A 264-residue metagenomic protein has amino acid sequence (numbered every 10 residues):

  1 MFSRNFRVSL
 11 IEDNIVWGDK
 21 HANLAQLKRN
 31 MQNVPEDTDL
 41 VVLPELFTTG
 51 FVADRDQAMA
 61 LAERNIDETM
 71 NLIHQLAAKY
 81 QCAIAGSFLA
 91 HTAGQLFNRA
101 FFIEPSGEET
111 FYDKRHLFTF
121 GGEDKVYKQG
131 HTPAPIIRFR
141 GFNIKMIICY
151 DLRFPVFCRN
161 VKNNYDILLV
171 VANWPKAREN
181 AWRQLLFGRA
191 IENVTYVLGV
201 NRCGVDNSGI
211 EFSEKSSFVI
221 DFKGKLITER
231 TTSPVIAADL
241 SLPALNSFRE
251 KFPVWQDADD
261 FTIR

Functional and structural regions predicted by a protein language model:
M1-L40, L169: N-terminal active-site segment of His-dependent metallophosphoesterases
F2-S9, I136-K145, I167: Beta-strand-turn-beta hairpins that frame and shape the catalytic cleft of phosphate-ester-processing enzymes
R7, A85, R99, E108 (+1 more regions): Conserved beta-strand and immediately adjacent loop positions that scaffold enzyme active sites
K20, K28-P105, P175-G188: Cys-nucleophile CN-hydrolase/nitrilase-fold catalytic domain and related Cys-dependent amidase chemistry that acts on
T69-C82, R153-P234: CN hydrolase (nitrilase-like) catalytic-core segments centered on the catalytic cysteine and neighboring Lys/Glu
H91-N163, A177-Q184, S247-V254, R264: Active-site catalytic loop in hydrolytic enzyme cores
F111, I136, R202-R264: C-terminal beta-strand edge segments of enzyme domains
